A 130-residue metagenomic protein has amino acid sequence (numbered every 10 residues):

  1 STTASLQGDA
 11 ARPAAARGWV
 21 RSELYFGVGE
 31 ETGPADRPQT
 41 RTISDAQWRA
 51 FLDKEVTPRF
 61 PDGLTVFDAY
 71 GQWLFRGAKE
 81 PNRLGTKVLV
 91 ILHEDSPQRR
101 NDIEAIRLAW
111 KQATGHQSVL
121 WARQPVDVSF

Functional and structural regions predicted by a protein language model:
T2-D9, T57-G77, G115-S129: Generic detector of solvent-exposed, compositionally biased contiguous segments
T2-F67: N-terminal secretory signal peptides
G27-G29, A69, L92, Q124: Active-site-proximal beta-strand/loop segments in catalytic clefts of secreted hydrolases
Q47-T86, I91-P97: Mature extracytoplasmic domains of secretory-pathway proteins
A78-F130: Helix-rich interaction surfaces within compact, conserved domain-sized segments that mediate assembly or partner
